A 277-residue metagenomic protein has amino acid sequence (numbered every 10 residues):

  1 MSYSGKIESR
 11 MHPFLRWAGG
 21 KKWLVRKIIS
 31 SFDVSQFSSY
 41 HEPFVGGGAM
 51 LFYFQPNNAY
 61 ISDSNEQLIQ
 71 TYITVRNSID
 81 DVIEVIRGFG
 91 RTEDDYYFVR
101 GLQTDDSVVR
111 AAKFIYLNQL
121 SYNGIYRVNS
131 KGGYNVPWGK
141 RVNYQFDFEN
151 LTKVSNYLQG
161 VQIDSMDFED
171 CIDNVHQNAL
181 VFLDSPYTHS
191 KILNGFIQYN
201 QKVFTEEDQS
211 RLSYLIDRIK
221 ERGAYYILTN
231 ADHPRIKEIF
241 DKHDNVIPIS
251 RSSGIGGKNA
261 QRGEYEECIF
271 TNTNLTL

Functional and structural regions predicted by a protein language model:
S2-L24, S30-V34, R76-I197, R211 (+1 more regions): SAM-dependent nucleic-acid methyltransferase catalytic core
S31, F37-R91: Conserved S-adenosyl-L-methionine
V45, E66, D170, Y187 (+1 more regions): Short, glycine/acidic-enriched loop or turn micro-motifs at the edges of active sites
L51-P56, D173-V175, I236-K242: Short loop/helix-cap segments at secondary-structure boundaries that form the rim of catalytic
Y116, I269-N272: Short, well-ordered beta-strand micro-motif
N178-I269: Conserved acidic-Pro-Pro-aromatic motif
N274-L277: Flexible, glycine-/basic-rich loop-and-beta segments that form/coincide with the SAM-dependent methyltransferase
